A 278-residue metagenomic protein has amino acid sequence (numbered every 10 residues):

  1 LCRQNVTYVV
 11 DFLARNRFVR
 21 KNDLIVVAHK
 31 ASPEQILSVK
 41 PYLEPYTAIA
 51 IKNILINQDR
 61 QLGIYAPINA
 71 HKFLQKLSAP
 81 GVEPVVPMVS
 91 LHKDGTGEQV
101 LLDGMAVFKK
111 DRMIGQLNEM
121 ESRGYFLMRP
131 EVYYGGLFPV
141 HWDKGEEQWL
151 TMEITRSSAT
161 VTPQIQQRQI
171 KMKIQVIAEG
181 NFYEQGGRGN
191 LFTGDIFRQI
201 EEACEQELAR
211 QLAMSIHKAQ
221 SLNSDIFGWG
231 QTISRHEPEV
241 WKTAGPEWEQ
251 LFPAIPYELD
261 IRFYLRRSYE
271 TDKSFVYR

Functional and structural regions predicted by a protein language model:
L1-R278: A glycine-rich, acidic short-motif signal
